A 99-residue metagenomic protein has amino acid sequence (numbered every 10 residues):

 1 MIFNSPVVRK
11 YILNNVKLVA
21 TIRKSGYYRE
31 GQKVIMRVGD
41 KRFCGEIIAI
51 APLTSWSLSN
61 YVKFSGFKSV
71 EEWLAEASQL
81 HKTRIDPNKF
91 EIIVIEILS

Functional and structural regions predicted by a protein language model:
M1-S99: Structured alpha/beta reader/binder surfaces that contact nucleic acids or chromatin modification marks
